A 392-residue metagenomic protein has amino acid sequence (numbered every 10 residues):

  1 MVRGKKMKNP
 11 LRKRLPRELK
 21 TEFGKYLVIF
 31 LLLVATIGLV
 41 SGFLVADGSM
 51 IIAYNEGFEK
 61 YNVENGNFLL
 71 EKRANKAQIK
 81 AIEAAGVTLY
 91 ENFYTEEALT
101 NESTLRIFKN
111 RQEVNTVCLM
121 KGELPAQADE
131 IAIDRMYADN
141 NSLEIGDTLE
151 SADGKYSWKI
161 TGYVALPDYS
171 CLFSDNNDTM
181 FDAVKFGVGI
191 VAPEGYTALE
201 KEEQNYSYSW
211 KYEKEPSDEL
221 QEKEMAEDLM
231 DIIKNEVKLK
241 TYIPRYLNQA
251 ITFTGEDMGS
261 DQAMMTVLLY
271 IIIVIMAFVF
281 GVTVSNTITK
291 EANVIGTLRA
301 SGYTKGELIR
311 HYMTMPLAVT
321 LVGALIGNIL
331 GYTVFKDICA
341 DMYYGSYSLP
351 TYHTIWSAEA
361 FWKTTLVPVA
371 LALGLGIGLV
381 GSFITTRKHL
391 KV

Functional and structural regions predicted by a protein language model:
V2-A277, N286, K305-G306, D341-Y352 (+1 more regions): Membrane transport/envelope proteins' first extracytoplasmic loop
V2-K8, V369, L390-V392: Interfacial helix-loop-helix hairpins and adjacent transmembrane helices of multi-pass alpha-helical membrane proteins
D47, I51, N55, V369 (+1 more regions): Juxtamembrane/interface segments at transmembrane-helix termini
G146, G302, G327: Conserved G/P- and acidic residue-centered "switch" motifs that form tight phosphate/ATP-binding loops in soluble
S260-V274, T314, A318, V322 (+2 more regions): Hydrophobic alpha-helical transmembrane segments of multipass membrane transporters and ion channels, focusing on
V279-V282, Y312: Short hydrophobic/aromatic, small-residue-rich stretches within specific transmembrane helices of secondary active
G281-N286, E291-N293, L317-L349, A358-L390: Small-residue-rich transmembrane alpha-helices
R299, Y303-A318: Amphipathic cytosolic juxtamembrane alpha-helices at the membrane-cytosol interface of multi-pass membrane transporters
